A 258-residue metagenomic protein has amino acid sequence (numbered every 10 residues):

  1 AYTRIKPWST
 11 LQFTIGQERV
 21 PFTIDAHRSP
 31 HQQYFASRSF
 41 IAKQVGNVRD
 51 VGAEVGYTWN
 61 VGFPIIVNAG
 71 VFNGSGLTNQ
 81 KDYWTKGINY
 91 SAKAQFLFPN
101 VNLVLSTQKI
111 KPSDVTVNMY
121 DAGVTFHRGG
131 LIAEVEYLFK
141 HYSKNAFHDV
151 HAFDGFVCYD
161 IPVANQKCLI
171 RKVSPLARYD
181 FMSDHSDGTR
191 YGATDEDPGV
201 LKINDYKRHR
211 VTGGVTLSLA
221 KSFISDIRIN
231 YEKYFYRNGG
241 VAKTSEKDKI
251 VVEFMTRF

Functional and structural regions predicted by a protein language model:
A1-G74, K86-I88, A94-N102, F156-D160 (+2 more regions): Outer membrane beta-barrel
A1-K6, A26-R28, N102-F258: Outer-membrane beta-barrel pore domains
V20, G74-G76, I110, K140: Short, solvent-exposed loop/turn segments at secondary-structure junctions
Q80-W84: Active-site cleft segment of glycoside hydrolase catalytic domains centered on the general acid/base Glu
